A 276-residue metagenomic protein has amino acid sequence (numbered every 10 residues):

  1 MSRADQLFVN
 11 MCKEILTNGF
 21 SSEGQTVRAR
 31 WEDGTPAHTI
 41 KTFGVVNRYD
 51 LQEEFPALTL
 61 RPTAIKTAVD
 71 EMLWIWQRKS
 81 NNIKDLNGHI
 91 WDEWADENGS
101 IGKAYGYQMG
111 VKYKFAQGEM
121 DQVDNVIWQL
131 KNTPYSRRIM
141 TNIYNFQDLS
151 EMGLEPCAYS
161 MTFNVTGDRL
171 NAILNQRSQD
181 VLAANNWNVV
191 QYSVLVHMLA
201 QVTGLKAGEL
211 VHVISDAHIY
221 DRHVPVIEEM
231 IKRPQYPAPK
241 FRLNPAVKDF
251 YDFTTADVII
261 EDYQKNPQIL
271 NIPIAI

Functional and structural regions predicted by a protein language model:
M1-I276: Terminal, non-catalytic protein-protein interaction segments that mediate quaternary/complex assembly
